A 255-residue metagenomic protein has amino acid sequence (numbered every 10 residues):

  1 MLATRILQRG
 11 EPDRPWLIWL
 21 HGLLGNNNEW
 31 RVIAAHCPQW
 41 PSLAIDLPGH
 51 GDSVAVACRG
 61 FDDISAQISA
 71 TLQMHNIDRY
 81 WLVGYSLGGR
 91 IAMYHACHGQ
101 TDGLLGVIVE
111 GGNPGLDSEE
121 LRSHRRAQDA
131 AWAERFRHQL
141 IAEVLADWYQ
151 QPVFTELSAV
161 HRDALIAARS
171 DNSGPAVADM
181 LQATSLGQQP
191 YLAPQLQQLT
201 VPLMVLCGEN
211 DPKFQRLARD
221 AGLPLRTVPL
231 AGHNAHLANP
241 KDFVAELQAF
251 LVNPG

Functional and structural regions predicted by a protein language model:
R5-V54: Conserved HGGG/HGGXW glycine-rich cap/lid loop of the alpha/beta-hydrolase fold
R31-A34, L43-V83, A245: Active-site loop/oxyanion-hole signature of alpha/beta-hydrolase fold enzymes
D46-G51, N113, A231-G232: Short beta-to-alpha linker loops that shape the active-site pocket of alpha/beta-hydrolase fold enzymes
G84-G88, A92: Gly/Ala-rich beta-loop-alpha elbow adjacent to hydrolase catalytic centers
Y94-C97, L105-R137: Flexible "cap/lid" loop of the alpha/beta hydrolase fold
S170-R219: Conserved serine/cysteine hydrolase catalytic core
A221-N234: Catalytic histidine neighborhood in serine/cysteine hydrolases with alpha/beta-hydrolase-type architecture
A231-V244: Catalytic histidine-centered segment of alpha/beta-hydrolase-like enzymes
